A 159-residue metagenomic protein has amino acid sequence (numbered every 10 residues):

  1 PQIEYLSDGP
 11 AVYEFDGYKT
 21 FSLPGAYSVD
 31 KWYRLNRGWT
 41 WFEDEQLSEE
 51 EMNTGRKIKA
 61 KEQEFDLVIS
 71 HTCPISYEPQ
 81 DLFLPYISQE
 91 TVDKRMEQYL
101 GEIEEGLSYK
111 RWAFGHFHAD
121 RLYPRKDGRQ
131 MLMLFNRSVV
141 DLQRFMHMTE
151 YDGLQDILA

Functional and structural regions predicted by a protein language model:
P1-E4, K61-F65, E102-R111: A structural motif corresponding to the C-terminal end of an alpha-helix and its immediate exit/capping segment
I3-S7, M133-L134: A conserved beta-strand/loop element that lines the FAD pocket in flavoprotein oxidoreductases
D8, G25, R137: Active-site donor-binding loop signature of nucleotide-sugar glycosyltransferases
P10, G55-K59, M96-E104: Short amphipathic alpha-helical segments and helix-helix/interface helices
A11-D16, T91, G101-G106, F117-A159: Binuclear metal-dependent phosphoesterase catalytic core
F15-K94: Active-site-proximal loop/helix segment associated with metal-binding centers of metalloenzymes
H71, A113-D120: Histidine-centered divalent metal-coordination motifs
